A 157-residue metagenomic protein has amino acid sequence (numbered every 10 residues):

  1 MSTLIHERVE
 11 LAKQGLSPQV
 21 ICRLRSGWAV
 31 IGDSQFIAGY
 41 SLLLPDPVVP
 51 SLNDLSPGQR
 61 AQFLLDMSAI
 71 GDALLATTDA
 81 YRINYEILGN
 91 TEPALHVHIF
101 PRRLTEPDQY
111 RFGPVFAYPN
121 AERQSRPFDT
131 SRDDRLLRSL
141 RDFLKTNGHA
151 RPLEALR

Functional and structural regions predicted by a protein language model:
M1-R157: HIT superfamily nucleotide-processing domains
